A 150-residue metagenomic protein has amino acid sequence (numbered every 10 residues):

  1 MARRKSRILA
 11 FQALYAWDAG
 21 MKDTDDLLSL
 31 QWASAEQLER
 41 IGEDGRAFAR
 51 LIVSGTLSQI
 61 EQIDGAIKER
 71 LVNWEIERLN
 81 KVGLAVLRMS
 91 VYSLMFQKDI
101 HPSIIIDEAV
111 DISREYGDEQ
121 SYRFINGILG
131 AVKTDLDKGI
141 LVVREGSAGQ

Functional and structural regions predicted by a protein language model:
M1-Y122, N126-Q150: N-terminal interaction/assembly modules
